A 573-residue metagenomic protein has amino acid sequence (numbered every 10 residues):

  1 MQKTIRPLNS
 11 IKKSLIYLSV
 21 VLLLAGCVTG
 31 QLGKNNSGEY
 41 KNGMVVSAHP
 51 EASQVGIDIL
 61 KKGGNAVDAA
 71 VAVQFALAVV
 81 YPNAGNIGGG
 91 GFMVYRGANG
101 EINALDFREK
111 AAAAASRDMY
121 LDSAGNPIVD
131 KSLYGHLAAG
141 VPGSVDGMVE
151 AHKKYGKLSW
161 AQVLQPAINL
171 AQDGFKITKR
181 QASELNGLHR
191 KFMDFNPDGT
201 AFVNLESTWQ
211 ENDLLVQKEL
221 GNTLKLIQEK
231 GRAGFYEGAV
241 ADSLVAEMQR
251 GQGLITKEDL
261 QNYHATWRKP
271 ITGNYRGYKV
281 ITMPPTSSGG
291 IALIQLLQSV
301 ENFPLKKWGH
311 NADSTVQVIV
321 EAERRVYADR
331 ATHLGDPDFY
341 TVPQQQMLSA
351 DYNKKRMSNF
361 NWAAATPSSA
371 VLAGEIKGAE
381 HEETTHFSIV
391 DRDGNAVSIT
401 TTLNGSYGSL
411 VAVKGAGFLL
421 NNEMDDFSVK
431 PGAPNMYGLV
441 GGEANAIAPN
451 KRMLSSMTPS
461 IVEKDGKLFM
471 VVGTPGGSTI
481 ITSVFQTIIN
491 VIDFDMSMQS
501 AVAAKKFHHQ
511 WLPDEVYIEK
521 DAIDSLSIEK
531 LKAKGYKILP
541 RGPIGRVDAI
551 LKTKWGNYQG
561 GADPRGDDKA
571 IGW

Functional and structural regions predicted by a protein language model:
K3-L18: Bacterial N-terminal signal peptides that target proteins for export
A25-G26: C-terminal motif of bacterial Sec signal peptides marking the signal peptidase cleavage site
T29-Q54, D58, A66-V67, V71-G231 (+5 more regions): Noncatalytic scaffold domains of N-terminal-nucleophile
V79-A104, L254-T256, A396-K464, F494 (+1 more regions): Active-site rim segments in enzyme catalytic domains, especially the processed small/beta chain of N-terminal
I255-R276, A350, K354-A379, L420-P459: Active-site Gly/Thr loop motif
F303-L403, A416, P431-G432: Internal maturation/activation junctions in enzymes
K451, D493-G542: Extended C-terminal subregions enriched in glycine
